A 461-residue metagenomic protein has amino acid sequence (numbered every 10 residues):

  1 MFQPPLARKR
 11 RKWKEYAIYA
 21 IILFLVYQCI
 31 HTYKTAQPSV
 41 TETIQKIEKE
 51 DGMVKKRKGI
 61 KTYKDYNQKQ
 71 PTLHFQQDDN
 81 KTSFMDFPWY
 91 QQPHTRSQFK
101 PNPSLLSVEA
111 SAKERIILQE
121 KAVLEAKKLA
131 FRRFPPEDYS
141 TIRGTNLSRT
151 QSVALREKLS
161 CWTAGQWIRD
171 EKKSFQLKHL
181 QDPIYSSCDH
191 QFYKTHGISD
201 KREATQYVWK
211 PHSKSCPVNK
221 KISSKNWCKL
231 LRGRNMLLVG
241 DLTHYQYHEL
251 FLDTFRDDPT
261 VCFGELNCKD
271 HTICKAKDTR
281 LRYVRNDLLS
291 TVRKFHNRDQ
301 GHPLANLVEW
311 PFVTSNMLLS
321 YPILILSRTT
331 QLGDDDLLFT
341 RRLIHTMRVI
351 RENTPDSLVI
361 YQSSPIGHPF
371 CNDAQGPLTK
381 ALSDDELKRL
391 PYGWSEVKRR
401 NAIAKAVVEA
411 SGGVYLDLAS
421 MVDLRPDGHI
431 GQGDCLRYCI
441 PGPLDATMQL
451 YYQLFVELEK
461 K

Functional and structural regions predicted by a protein language model:
F2, R11-K461: A compositional signature for long Ser/Thr(±Pro)-rich, low-complexity
